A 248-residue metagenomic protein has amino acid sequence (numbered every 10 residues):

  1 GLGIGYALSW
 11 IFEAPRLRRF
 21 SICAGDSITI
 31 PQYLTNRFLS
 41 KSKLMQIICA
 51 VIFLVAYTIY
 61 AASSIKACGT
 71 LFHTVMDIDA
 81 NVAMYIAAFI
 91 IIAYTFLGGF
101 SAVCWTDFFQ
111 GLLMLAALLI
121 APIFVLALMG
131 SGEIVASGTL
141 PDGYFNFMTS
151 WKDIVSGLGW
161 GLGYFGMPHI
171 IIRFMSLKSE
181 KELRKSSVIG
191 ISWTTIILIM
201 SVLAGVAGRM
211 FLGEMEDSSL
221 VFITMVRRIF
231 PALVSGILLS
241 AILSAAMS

Functional and structural regions predicted by a protein language model:
G1, T35, L112-L238: Loop-to-helix junctions at membrane interfaces in multi-pass transport proteins
L2-T95, G159-W160, R209, I242-M247: Helix-loop-helix module between adjacent transmembrane segments
A7-L8, F100, L115, T195-I199 (+1 more regions): Hydrophobic transmembrane alpha-helical segments of multi-pass transport and channel proteins
I11-R19, K66-T70, D107-Q110, F165-I172 (+1 more regions): Short helix-terminus and kink motifs of transmembrane alpha helices, predominantly at the cytoplasmic interface
I22-I30, S40-I47, I92, F100 (+4 more regions): Juxtamembrane loop-helix boundary motifs flanking transmembrane segments in multi-pass membrane proteins
F38-I48, M76-D79, G99-T106, M148-W151 (+4 more regions): Membrane-interfacial loop-to-transmembrane-helix junctions in polytopic alpha-helical membrane proteins
A50, Y57, Y85-A88, F108-G111 (+4 more regions): Residues within membrane-spanning alpha-helices of integral membrane proteins, especially the hydrophobic core/packing
A67-V75, F89-Q110, R173-S179: Membrane-water interface regions at transmembrane-helix termini and the short interhelical loops of multi-pass membrane
